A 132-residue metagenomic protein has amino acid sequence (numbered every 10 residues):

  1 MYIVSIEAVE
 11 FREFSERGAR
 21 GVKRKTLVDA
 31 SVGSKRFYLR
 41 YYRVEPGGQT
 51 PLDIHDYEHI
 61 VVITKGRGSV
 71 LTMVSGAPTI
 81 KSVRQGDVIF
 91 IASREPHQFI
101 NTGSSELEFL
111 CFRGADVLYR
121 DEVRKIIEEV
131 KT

Functional and structural regions predicted by a protein language model:
M1-R36, E122-T132: A short, N-terminal "cap"/entry segment at the start of jelly-roll beta-barrel domains of the cupin/DSBH fold
T26, L39-R43, I60, I80 (+2 more regions): Conserved hydrophobic/aromatic beta-strand scaffold that supports enzyme active sites
V32-K35, E45-Q49, K65-S69, A115: Short, charged/polar surface micro-motifs in flexible loops or helix N-caps
R40-H55: Conserved short histidine dyad/triad with adjacent acidic residue
E45, V83-T102, F112-G114: Conserved metal-binding segment of the jelly-roll/cupin
G48, D56-Y57, G76, E95-P96 (+2 more regions): A generic "binding-loop/recognition-motif" signal
I54, I60-Q85, E95: A short beta-strand-loop-beta hairpin characteristic of the jelly-roll/cupin
I60, F90, S104-D121: A short hydrophobic beta-strand segment most commonly corresponding to one strand of the jelly-roll/cupin
